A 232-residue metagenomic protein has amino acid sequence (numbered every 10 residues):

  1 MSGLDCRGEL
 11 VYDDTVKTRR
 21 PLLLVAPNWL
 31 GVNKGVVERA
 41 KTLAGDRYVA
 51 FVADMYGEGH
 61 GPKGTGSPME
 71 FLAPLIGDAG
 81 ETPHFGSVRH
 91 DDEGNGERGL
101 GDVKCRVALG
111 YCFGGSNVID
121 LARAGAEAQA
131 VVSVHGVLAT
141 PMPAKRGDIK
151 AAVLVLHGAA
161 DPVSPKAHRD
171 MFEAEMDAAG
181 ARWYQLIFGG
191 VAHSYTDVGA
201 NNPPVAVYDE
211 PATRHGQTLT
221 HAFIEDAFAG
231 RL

Functional and structural regions predicted by a protein language model:
M1-G101, Y195-N201: Serine-hydrolase catalytic machinery in alpha/beta-hydrolase-like enzymes
R39, P165-M176, Y184: Short alpha-helix in the alpha/beta-hydrolase fold that links the catalytic acid
E97-Y111: Alpha/beta-hydrolase fold nucleophile elbow
G110-G114, V118: Gly/Ala-rich beta-loop-alpha elbow adjacent to hydrolase catalytic centers
E127-V137: A conserved short beta-strand
I149, V155-H157, D161, F188: Short beta-strand/loop motif that positions the catalytic acidic residue of the alpha/beta-hydrolase fold
A160-S164, H193: Acidic catalytic loop of the alpha/beta-hydrolase fold
D177-L232: C-terminal catalytic histidine-bearing segment of alpha/beta-hydrolase fold enzymes
